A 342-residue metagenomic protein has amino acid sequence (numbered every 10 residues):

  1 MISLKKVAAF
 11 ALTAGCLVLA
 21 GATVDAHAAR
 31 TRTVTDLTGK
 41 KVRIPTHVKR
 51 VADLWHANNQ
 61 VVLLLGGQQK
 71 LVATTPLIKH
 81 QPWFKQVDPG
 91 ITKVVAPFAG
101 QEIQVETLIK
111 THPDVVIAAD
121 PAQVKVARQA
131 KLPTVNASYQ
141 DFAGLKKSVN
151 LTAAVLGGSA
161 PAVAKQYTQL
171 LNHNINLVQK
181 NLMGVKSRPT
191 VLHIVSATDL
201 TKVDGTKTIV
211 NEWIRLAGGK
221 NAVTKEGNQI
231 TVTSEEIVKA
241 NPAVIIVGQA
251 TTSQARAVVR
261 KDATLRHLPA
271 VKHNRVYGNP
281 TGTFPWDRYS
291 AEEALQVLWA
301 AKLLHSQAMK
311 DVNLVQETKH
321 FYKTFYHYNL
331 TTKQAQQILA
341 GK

Functional and structural regions predicted by a protein language model:
M1-H27: Sec-dependent N-terminal signal peptides of Gram-positive bacterial secreted proteins and lipoproteins
L37-G39, V94-E106, E226-S234: Short helix-initiation/N-cap motifs at beta->coil->alpha
V42-H47, Q86-A96, L216-E226: A local structural motif
D53-T111, V115-V116: A short, structured surface patch at a secondary-structure boundary
T92, A127-N136, R256-Y277: Ligand-binding "clamshell"
E102-H112, A130, V232-N241: Short helices/loops that flank or line small-molecule/ion binding pockets
K125-L200, K220-K225, T231, R275-G341: Extracytoplasmic substrate-binding proteins
T201-H267, H273: Flexible, glycine-rich surface segments
